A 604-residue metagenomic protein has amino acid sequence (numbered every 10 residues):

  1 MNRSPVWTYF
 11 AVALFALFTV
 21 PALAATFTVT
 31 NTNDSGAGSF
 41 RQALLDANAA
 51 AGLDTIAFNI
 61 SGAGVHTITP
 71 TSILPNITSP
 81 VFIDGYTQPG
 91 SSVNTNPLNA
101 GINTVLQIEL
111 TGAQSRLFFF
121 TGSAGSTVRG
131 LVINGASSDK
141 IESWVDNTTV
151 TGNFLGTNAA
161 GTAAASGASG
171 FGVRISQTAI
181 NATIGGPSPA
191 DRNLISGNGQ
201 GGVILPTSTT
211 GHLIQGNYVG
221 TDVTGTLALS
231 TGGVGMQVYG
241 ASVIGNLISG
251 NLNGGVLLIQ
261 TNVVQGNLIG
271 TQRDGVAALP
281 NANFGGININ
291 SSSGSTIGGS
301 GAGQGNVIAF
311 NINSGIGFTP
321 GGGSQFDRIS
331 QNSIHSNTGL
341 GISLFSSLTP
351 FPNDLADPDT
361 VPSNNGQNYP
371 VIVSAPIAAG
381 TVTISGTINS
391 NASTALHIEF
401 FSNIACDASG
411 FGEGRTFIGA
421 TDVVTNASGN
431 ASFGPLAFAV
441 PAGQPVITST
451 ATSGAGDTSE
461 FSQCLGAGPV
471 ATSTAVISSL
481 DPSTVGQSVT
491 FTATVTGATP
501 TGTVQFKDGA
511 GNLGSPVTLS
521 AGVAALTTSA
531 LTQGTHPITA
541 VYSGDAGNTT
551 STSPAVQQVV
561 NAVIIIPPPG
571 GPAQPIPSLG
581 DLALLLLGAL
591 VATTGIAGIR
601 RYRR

Functional and structural regions predicted by a protein language model:
M1-A11, L582: Bacterial N-terminal signal peptides that target proteins for export
T19-P21: N-terminal signal peptide c-region/cleavage motif recognized by signal peptidases
L23-G152, T157-S169, P187-G197, T221 (+5 more regions): N-terminal, post-signal-peptide segments of secreted/periplasmic proteins
A25, I565-L585: Short, threonine-centered small-residue motifs that mark membrane-proximal processing/anchoring sites and TM-junction
G122-A124, V145, A179, S208-T209 (+4 more regions): Small-residue (G/S/T/A) turn/hinge positions that recur once per unit in extracellular repeat modules
V150-L155, V173-I175, I184, I195 (+11 more regions): Fold-core signature of tandem repeat domains
G468-G570: Solvent-exposed beta-strand/loop surfaces, strongest in extracytoplasmic domains of secreted and cell-surface proteins
D581-R601: A cross-kingdom C-terminal cell-surface attachment/processing module
